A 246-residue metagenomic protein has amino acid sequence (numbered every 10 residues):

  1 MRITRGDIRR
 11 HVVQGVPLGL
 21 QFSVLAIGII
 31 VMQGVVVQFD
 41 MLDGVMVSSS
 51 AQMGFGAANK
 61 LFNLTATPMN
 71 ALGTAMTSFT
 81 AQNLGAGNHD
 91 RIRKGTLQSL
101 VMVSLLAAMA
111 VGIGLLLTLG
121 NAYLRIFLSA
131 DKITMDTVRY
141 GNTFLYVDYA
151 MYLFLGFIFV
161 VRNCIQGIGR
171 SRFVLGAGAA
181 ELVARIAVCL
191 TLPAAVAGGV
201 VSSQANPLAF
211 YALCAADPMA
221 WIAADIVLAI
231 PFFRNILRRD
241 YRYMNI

Functional and structural regions predicted by a protein language model:
M1-V16, T80-M151, A195-I246: Short alpha-helical transmembrane segments in multi-pass integral membrane proteins
I3-V31, K60, L64, L72 (+3 more regions): Hydrophobic faces of transmembrane alpha-helices in multi-pass small-molecule transporters and flippases across diverse
V13-Q14, L64-T65, T77, C189-L190 (+1 more regions): Hydrophobic alpha-helical transmembrane segments of integral membrane proteins, especially lipid-exposed positions
L18, F22, I30, G34 (+8 more regions): Transmembrane alpha-helix boundary and packing residues in multipass membrane permease domains and related
Q21, L25, I29, F62 (+6 more regions): Alpha-helical transmembrane segments of multipass membrane proteins
S23-A58, L64, Q82, L124-I133 (+2 more regions): Helix-terminus/linker motif at the lipid-water interface of multi-pass membrane proteins
Q52-G120, L155-G169, F173-A177: Small-residue-rich hydrophobic transmembrane alpha-helices
F157-A184, L190-G198, A205-L208, A212-A215: C-terminal structured "cap/appendage" subdomains that terminate the fold
